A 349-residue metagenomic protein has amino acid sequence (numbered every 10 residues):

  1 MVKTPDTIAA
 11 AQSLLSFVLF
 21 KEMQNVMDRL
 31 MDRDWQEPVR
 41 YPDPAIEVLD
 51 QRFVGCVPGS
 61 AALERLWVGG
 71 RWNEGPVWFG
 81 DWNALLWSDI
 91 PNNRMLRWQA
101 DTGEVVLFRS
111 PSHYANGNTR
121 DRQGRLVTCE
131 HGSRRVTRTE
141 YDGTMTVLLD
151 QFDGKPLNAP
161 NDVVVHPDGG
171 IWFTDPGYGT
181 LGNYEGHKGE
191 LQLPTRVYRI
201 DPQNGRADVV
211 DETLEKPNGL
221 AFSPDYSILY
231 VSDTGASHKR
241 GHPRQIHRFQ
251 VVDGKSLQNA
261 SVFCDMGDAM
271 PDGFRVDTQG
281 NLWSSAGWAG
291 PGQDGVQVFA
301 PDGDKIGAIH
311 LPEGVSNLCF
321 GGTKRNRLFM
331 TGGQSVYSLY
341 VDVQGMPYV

Functional and structural regions predicted by a protein language model:
V2, D6-I8, F17-V349: Sequence-structural signature of mature extracellular/luminal beta-sheet repeat domains, prominently beta-propellers
S13: Cationic, low-complexity basic patches in intrinsically disordered or flexible, solvent-exposed regions
